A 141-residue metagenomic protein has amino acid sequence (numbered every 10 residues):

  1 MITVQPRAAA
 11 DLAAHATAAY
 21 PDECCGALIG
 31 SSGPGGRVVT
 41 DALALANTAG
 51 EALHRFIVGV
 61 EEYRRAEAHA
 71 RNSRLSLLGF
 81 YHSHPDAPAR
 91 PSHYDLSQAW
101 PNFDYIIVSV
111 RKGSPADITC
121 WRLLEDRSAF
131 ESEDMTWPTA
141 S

Functional and structural regions predicted by a protein language model:
M1-L77, D86-S141: Conserved beta-strand-loop surface patch within small alpha/beta domains used for substrate/adaptor or ligand engagement
F80: Conserved, mostly hydrophobic/aromatic
S83: Residue-level "edge-of-site" marker
